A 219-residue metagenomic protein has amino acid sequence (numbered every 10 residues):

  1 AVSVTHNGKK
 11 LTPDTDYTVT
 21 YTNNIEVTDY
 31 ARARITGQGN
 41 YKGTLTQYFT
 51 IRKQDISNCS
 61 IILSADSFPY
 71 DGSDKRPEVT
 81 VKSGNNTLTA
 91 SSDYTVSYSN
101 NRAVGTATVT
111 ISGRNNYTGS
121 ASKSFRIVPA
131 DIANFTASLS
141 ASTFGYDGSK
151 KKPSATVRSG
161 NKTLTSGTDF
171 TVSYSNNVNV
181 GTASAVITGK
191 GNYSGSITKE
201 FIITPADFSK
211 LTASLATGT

Functional and structural regions predicted by a protein language model:
A1-K9, K53-N86, P129-K162, P205-T219: Solvent-exposed, low-complexity, repeat-rich "mucin-like" stalks and linkers
V4, V19, A33-I35, F49-I51 (+11 more regions): Hydrophobic beta-strand residues in large extracellular and virion-surface proteins
H6-K42, T87-G119, K162-S194, K199-F201: Serine/threonine-rich, repeat-prone extracellular segments and beta-strand-based repeat modules of secreted/surface
D14, T46, I56-N58, A65 (+7 more regions): Surface-exposed or flexible loop/turn and strand-edge residues in extracellular/cell-surface modules
N24, T28, Q47-Y48, I56 (+12 more regions): Residue-level detector of solvent-exposed, low-hydrophobicity positions
K42-Q54, N116-A130, S194-A206: Terminal edge beta-strands and adjacent linker/stalk segments of extracellular immunoglobulin-superfamily beta-sandwich
